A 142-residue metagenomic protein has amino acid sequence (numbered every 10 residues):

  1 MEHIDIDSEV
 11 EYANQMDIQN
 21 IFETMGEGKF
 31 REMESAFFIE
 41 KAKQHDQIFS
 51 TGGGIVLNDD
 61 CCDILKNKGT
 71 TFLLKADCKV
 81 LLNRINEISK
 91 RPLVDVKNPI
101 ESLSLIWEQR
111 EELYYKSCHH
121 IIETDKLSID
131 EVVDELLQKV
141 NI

Functional and structural regions predicted by a protein language model:
M1: A conserved segment at the C-terminal end of the G1
I4, T70-F72, H120-I122: Hydrophobic/aromatic beta-strand patches that form the interior of the parallel beta-sheet core in alpha/beta enzyme
D5-G54, D59-K66, R91, S104: ATP-dependent small-molecule kinase phosphotransfer cores that center on conserved nucleotide phosphate-binding segments
Q44, Q109-I142: NTP-dependent small-molecule kinase module
G53-I55, D77-K79, L127: Short glycine-rich anion-binding loops that position phosphate/pyrophosphate groups of nucleotides and phosphorylated
D60-D63, I85-E87, D134-E135: Short amphipathic alpha-helical segments
N67-E111: A glycine- and Lys/Arg-enriched "phosphate-lid" helix/loop adjacent to the NTP-binding pocket of small-molecule kinases
